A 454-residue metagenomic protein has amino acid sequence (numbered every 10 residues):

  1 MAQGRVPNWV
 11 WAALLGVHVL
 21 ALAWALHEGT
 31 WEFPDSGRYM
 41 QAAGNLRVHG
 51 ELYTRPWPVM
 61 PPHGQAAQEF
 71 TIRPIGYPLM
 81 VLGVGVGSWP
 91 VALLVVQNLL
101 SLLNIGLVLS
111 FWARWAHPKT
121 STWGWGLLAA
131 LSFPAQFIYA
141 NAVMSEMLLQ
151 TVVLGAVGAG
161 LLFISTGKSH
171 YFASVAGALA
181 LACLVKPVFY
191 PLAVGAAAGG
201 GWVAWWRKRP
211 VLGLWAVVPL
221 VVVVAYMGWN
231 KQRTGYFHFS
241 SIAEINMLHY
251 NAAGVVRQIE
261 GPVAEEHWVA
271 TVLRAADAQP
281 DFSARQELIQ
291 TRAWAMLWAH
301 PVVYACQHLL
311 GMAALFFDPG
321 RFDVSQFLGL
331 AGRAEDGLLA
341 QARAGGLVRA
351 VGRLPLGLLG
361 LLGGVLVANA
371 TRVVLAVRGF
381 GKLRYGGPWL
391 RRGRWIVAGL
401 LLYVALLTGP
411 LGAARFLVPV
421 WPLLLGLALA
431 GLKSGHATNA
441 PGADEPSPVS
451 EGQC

Functional and structural regions predicted by a protein language model:
P34, L93-L100, W125-G155, G160 (+3 more regions): Multi-pass, polyprenyl lipid-linked donor-dependent membrane glycosyltransferases
T71, I75-L82, V86-G106, G124 (+3 more regions): Loop-to-helix entry region of an early transmembrane alpha helix in multi-pass inner-membrane enzymes
S88-V96, Q307-V397: Membrane-interface anchor segments at the N-terminal boundary of transmembrane helices in multi-pass membrane enzymes
A92-H117, S132, G155, A159 (+1 more regions): Transmembrane-helix motifs of polytopic, lipid-linked glycan transferases
V108-S132, Q150-T151, H170-F172, L390-W395: Transmembrane-helix signature of polytopic, membrane-embedded enzymes that assemble or transfer cell-envelope glycans
L127, Y171-P187, A197, P219-V221 (+2 more regions): Membrane-interface alpha helices of multi-pass inner-membrane proteins
A156-S174, V203, L432-G435: Membrane-interface transmembrane helices that cradle and orient dolichyl/undecaprenyl
T234-L339: Membrane-proximal stem/loop segments at transmembrane-domain junctions that anchor or position
